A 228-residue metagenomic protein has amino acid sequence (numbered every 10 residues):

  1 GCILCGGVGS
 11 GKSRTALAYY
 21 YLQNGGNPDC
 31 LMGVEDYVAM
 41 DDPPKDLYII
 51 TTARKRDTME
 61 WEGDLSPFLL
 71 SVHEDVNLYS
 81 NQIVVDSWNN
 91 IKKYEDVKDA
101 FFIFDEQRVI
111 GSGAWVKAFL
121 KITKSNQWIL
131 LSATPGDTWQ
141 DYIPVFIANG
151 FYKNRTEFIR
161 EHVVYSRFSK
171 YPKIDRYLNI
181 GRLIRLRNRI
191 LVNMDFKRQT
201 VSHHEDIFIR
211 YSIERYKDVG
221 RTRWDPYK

Functional and structural regions predicted by a protein language model:
G1-C5: Conserved pre-motif I regulatory segment
G7-Y20, P28-P67, G136-D141: Conserved Walker A/P-loop ATP-binding site and its immediately adjacent core in helicase/helicase-like ATPase domains
K45-D46, F101, A118-T200: Conserved P-loop NTPase motor "coupling/switch" region that bridges the ATPase
T52, D64-V97: Inter-Walker segment of RecA-like/P-loop motor cores
R54-D57, N90-I91, V109, T134-T138 (+1 more regions): Conserved nucleotide-binding/hydrolysis micro-motifs of P-loop NTPases
D105-Q107: Walker B catalytic acidic pair
K197-K228: Conserved helicase/translocase motor-coupling segment
